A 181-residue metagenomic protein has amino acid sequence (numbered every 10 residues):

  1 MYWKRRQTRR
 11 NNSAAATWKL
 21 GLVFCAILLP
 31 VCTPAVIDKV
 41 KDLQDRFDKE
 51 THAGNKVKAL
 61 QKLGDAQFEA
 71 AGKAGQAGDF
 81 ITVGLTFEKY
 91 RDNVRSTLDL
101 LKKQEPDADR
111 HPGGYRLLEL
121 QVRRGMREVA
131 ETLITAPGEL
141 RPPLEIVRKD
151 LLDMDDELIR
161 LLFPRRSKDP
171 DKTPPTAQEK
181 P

Functional and structural regions predicted by a protein language model:
M1-A16: N-terminal secretory signal peptides that target proteins for export/translocation
N11-A14, C25-A26, L63: Enrichment for repetitive, rod-forming helical segments
K19-P30: Bacterial N-terminal signal peptides
P34-P181: Long, charged/polar, soluble alpha-helical segments
